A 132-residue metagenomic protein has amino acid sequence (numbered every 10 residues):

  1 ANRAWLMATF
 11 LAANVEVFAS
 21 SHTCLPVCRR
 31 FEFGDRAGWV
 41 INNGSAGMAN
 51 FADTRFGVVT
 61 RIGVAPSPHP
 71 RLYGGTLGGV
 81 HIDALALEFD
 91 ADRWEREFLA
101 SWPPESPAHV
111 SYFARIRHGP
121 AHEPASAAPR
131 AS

Functional and structural regions predicted by a protein language model:
A1-V17: Conserved catalytic scaffold of divalent metal-dependent phosphoesterases
R3, V27-C28: A short beta-strand-loop-beta hairpin characteristic of the jelly-roll/cupin
A12-A13, S20-T23, D35-R36, T54-R55: Short gly/pro-enriched beta-turn/loop segments at secondary-structure junctions
E16-P26, I41-G44: Active-site neighborhood of phospho(di)ester-bond hydrolases with catalytic His/Asp-centered motifs
R30-S132: Acidic, His/Gly-rich catalytic cores of divalent-metal-dependent hydrolytic chemistry
